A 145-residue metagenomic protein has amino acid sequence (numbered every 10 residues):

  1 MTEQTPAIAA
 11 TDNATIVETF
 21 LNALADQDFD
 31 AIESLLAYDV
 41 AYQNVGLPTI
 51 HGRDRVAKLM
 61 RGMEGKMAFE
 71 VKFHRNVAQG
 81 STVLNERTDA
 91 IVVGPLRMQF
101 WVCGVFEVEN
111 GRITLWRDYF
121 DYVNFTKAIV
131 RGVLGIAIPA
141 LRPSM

Functional and structural regions predicted by a protein language model:
T2-M145: C-terminal and inter-domain tail/linker signature
